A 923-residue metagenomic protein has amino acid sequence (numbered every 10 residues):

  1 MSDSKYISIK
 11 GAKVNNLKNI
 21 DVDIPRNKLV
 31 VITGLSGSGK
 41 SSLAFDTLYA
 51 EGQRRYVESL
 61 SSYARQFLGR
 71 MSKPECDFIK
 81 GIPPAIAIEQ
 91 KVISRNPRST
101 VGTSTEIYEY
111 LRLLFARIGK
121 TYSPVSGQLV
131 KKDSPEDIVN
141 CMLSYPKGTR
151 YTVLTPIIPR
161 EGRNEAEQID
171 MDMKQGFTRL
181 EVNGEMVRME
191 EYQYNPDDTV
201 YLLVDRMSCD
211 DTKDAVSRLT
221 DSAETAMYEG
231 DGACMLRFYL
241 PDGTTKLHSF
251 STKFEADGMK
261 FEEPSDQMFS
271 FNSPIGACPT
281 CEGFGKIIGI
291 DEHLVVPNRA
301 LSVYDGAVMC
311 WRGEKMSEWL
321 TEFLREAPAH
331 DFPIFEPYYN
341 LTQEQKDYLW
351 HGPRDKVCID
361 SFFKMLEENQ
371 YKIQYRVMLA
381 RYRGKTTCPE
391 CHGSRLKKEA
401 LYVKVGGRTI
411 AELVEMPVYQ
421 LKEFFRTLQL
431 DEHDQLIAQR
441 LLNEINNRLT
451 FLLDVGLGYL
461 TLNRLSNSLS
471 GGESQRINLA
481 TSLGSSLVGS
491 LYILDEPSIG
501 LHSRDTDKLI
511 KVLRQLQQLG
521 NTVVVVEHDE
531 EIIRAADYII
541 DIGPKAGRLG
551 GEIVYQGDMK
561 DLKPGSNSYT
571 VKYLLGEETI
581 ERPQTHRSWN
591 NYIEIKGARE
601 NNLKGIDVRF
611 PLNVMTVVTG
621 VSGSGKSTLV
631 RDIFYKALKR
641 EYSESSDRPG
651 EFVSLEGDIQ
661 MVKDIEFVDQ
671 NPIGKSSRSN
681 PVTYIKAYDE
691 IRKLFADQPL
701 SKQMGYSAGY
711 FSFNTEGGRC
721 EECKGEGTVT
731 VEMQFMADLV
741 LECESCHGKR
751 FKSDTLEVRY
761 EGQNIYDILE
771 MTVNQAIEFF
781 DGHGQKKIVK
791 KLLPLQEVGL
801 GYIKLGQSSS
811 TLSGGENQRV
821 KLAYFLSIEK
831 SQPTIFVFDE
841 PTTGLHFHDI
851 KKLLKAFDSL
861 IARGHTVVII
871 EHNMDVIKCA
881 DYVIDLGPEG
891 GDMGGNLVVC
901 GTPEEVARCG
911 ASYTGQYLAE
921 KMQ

Functional and structural regions predicted by a protein language model:
M1-Q923: Conserved phosphate-binding elements of NTP-dependent enzyme cores
